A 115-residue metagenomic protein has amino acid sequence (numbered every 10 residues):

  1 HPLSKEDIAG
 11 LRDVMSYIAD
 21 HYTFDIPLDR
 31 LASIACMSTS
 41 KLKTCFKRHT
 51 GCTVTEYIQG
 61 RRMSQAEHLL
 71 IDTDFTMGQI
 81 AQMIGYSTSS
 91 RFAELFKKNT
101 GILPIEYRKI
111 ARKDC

Functional and structural regions predicted by a protein language model:
H1-I8, I18: Accessory, usually C-terminal, subdomains that scaffold auxiliary metal cofactors
D7, C36, L70: Charged, low-complexity surface patches
R12-D20, F24-R30, R48-S90, K109-C115: Terminal helix-turn-helix DNA-binding modules in bacterial transcription factors
I34, M83-I84, N99: Residues within the alpha-helical elements of helix-turn-helix
A35-T39, S87-T88: Short coil turns linking two alpha-helices in DNA-binding domains
K41-L42, F46, R91-F92, F96: Short hydrophobic/aromatic patch on the recognition helix
